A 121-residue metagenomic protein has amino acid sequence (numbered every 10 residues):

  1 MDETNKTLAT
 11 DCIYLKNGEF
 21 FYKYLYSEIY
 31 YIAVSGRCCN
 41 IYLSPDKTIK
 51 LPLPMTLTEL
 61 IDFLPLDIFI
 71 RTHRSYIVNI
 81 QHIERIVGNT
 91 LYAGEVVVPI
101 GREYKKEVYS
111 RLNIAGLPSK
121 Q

Functional and structural regions predicted by a protein language model:
D2-A93: Conserved binding/recognition cores within well-folded domains
E3, P118-Q121: Intrinsically disordered, low-complexity protein-interaction/activation regions
D11, A115-P118: Regulatory hinge/linker segments at domain boundaries that couple sensory/effector modules to output domains
V96: Acidic, His/Gly-rich catalytic cores of divalent-metal-dependent hydrolytic chemistry
P99-R102, K106: C-terminal structural segments of small proteins and small subunits
